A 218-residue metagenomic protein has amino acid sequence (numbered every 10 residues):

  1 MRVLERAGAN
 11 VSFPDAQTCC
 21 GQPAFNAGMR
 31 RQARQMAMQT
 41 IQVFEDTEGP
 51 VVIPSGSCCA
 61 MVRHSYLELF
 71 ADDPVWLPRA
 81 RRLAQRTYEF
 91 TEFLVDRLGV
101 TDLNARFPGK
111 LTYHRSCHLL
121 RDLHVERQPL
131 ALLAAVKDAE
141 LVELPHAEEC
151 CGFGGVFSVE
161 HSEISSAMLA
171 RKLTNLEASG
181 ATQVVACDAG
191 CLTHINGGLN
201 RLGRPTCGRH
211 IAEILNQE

Functional and structural regions predicted by a protein language model:
M1-E218: Iron-sulfur cluster-binding electron-transfer modules in prokaryotic oxidoreductases
